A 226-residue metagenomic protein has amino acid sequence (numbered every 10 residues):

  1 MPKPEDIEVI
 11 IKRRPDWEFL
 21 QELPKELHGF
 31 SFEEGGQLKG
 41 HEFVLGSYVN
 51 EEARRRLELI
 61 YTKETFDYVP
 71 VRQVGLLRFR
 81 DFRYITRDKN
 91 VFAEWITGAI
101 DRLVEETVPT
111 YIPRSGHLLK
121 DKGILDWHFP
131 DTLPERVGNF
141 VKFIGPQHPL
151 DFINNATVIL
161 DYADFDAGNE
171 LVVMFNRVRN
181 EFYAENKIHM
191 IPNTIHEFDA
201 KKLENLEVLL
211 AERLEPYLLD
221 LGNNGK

Functional and structural regions predicted by a protein language model:
M1-Y48, R102-G168: Negatively charged, low-complexity tracts enriched in Asp/Glu with abundant Ser/Thr
P2-F30, E52, I60-T65, V69-V74 (+4 more regions): Long, contiguous N-terminal structural blocks used for assembly/anchoring
K3, K12, K25, K39 (+9 more regions): Context-gated lysine
A53-E94, A163-E204: Intrinsically disordered, low-complexity regulatory segments enriched in Ser/Thr/Pro and charged residues
R78-I124, I188-K226: Mixed-charge, Lys/Arg-enriched low-complexity segments
